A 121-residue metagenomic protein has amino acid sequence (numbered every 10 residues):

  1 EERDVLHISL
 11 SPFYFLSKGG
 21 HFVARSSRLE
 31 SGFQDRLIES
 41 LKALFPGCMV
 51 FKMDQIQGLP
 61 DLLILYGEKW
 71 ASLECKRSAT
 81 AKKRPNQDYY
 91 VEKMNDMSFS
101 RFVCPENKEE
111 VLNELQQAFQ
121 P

Functional and structural regions predicted by a protein language model:
R3-P121: Catalytic phosphate/metal-binding cores of nucleic-acid and nucleotide-processing enzymes, i.e., regions that mediate
